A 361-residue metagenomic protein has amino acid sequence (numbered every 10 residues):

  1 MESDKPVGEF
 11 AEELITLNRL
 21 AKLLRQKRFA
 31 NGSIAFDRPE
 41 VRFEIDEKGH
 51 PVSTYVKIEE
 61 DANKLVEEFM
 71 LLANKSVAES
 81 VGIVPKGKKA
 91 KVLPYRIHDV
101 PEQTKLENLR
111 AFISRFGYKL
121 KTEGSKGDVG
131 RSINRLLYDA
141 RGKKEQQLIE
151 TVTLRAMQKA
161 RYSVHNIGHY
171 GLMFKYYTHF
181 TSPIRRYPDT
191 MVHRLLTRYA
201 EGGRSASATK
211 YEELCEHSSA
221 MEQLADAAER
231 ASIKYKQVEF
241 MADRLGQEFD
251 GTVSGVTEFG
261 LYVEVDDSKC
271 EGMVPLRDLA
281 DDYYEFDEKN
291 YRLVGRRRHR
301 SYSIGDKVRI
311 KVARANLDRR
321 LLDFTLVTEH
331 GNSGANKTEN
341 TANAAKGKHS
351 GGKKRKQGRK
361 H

Functional and structural regions predicted by a protein language model:
M1-A280, G305, R320, E339-H361: Electropositive polyanion-binding surfaces
P275-D318, L322, V327, N332-K356: Intrinsically disordered, low-complexity linker and terminal regions at domain boundaries
